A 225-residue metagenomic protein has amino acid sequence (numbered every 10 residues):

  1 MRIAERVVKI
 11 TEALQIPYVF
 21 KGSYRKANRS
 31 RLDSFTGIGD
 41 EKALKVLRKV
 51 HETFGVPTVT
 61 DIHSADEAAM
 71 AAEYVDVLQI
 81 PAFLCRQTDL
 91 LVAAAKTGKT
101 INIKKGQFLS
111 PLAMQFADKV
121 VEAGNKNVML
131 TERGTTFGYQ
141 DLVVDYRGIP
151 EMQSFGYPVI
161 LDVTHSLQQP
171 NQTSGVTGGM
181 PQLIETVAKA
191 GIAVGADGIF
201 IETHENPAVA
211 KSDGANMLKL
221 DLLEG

Functional and structural regions predicted by a protein language model:
M1, Y18-D40, T203-M217: Glycine-rich, proline-tolerant flexible connector loops at the mouths of alpha/beta enzymes
M1-R2, S30-I38, V56-D61, I80-A82 (+2 more regions): Active-site mouth loops of central-metabolism enzymes
I3-L14, D33-V59, A94-T100, I149-L161 (+2 more regions): Alpha-helix-loop-beta-strand connector modules within alpha/beta enzyme cores
I16-S23, P57-I62, L161-V163, D197-N206: Short beta-strand segments at enzyme active-site cores
R25-I38, D66-E67, C85-R86, F108-P111 (+3 more regions): Short, small-residue-enriched loops and turns at beta-alpha junctions that line or gate enzyme active sites
I38-G39, T53-E67, D76-D89, T100-P111 (+1 more regions): Catalytic beta/alpha-barrel core
T97-T203: Catalytic alpha/beta core domains of metabolic enzymes, predominantly
A190-G225: Structured C-terminal cap/extension of enzyme domains
